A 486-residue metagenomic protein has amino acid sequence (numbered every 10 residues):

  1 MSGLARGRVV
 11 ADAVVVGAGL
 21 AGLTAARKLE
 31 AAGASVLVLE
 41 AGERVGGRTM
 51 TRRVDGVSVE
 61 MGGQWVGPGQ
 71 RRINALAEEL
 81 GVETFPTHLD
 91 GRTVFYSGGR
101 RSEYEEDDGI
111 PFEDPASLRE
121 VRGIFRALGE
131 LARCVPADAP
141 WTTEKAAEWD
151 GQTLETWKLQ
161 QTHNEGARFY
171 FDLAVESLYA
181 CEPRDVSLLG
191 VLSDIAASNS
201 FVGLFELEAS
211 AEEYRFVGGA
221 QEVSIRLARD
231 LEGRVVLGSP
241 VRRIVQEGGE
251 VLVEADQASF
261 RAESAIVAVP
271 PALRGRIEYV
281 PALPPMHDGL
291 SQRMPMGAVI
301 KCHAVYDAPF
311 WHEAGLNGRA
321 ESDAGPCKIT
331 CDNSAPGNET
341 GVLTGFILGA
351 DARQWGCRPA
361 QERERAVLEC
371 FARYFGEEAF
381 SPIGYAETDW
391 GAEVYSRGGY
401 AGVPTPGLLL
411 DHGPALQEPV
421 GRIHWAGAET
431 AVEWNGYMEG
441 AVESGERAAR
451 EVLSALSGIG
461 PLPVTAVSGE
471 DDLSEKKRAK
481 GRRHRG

Functional and structural regions predicted by a protein language model:
M1-G486: FAD-dinucleotide binding site
